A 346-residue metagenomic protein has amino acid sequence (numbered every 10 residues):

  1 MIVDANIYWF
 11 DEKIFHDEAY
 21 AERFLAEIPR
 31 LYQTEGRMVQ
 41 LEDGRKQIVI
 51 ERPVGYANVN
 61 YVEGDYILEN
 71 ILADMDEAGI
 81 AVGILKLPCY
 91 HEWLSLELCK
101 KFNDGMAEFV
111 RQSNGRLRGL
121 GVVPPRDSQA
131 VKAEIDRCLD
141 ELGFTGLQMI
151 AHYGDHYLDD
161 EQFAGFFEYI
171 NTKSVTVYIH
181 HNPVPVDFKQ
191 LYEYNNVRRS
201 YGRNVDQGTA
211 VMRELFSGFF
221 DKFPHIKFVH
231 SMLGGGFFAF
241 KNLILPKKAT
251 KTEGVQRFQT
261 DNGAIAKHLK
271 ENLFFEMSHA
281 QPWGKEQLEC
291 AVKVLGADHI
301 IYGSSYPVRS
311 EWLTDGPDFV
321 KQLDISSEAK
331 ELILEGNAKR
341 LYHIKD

Functional and structural regions predicted by a protein language model:
M1-D346: Helix-coil boundary/capping segments in enzymes
